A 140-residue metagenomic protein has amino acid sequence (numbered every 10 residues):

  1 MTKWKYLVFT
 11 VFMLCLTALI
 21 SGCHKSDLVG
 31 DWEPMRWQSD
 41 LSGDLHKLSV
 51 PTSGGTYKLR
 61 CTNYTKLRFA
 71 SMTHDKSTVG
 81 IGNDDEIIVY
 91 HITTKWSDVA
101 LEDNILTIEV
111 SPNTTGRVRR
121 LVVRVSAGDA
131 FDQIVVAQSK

Functional and structural regions predicted by a protein language model:
M1-C23: Sec-dependent bacterial lipoprotein signal peptides
T17-G43: Bacterial Sec-dependent N-terminal signal peptides
K25, R36, L106, D129-K140: C-terminal edge beta-strand
L41, T56-T107: Surface-exposed binding patches on compact interaction domains or structured appendages
L48-S53: Short, solvent-exposed loop/linker segments at the N-terminal edge of repeated beta-sheet extracellular domains
G54-T56, D103, G116-R120: Extracellular Ig-like/FN3 beta-sandwich strand-entry sites
T115-D129: A short beta-strand micro-motif common to beta-rich folds, especially ectodomain repeats
